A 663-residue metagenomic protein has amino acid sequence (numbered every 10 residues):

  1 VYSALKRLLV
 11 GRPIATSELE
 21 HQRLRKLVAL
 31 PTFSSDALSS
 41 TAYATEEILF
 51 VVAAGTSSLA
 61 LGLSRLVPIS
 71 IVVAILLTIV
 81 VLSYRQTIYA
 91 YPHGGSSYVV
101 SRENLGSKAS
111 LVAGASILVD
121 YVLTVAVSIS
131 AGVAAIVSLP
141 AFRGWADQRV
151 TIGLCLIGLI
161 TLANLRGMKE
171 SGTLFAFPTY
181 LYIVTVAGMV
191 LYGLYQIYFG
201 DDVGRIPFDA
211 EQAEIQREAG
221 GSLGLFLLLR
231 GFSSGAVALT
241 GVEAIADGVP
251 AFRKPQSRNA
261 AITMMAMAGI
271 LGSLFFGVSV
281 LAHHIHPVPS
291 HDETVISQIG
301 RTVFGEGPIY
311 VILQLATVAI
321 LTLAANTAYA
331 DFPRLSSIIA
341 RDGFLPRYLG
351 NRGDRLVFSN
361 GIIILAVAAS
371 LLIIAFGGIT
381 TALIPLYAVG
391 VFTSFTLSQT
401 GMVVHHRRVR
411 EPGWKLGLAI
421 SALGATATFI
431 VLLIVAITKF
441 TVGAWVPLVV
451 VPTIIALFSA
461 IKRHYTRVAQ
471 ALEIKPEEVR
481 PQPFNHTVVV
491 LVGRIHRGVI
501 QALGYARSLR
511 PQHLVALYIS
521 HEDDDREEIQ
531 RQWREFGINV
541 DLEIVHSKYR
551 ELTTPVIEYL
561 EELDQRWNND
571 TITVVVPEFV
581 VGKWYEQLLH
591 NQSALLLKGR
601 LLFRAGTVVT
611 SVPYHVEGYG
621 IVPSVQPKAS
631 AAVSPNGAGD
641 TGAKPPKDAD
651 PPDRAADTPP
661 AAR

Functional and structural regions predicted by a protein language model:
V1-S17, R467-R663: Cytosolic C-terminal regulatory domains/tails of membrane transporters and channels
L30, Y348-S359, F395-L432, I437-F440 (+1 more regions): C-terminal membrane-solvent junction of multi-pass transporters and transport-like membrane proteins
L49-R102, G106-S116, V127-L156, A268-G272: Extracellular loop-to-transmembrane helix junctions
S107, D147-L154, A251-S273, A340-I374 (+1 more regions): Loop-to-transmembrane helix boundary motifs in multi-pass membrane proteins
I160-F199, T263-M267, I384-T396, L416-A427 (+1 more regions): Membrane-interface loop-to-helix entry segments
Y180, T185-T240, T438, V442 (+1 more regions): Helix-loop-helix junctions that connect adjacent transmembrane segments in multi-pass membrane transporters
I183-Q212, V278-I285, S398-E411, S459-A469: Hydrophobic alpha-helical segments and their helix-loop junctions in multi-pass secondary transporters
A266-G269, S273-L323, L349-I374: TM-loop-TM module centered on a large, flexible mid-protein loop between adjacent transmembrane helices in multi-pass
